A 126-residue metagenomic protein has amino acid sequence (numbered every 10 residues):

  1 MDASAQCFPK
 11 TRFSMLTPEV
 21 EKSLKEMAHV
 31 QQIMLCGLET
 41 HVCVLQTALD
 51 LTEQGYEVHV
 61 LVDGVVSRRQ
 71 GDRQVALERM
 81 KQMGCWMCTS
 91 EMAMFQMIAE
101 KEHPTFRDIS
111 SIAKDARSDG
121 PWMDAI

Functional and structural regions predicted by a protein language model:
M1-I126: Active-site-adjacent betaalpha module
